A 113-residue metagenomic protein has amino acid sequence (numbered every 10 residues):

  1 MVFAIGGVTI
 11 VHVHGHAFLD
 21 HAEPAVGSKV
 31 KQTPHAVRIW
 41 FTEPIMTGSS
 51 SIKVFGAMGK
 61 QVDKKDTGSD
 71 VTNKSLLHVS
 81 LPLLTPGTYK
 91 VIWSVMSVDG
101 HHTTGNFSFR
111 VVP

Functional and structural regions predicted by a protein language model:
M1-V8: Bacterial N-terminal signal peptides
T9-D20: Proline/serine/threonine-rich low-complexity linkers at boundaries of modular beta-sandwich domains
A25-V30: Short beta-strand segments of immunoglobulin-like
Q32, A36-E43, G100-P113: Extended, polar beta-sheet/loop recognition surfaces of beta-rich domains that mediate binding to diverse ligands
P34, P86-T88: Extracellular Ig-like/FN3 beta-sandwich strand-entry sites
V37, E43-K65: Short, surface-exposed alpha-helix to beta-strand junction/turn motifs within ectodomains of secreted and cell-envelope
T72-H78: Aromatic sugar-binding surface patches on proteins that engage polysaccharides or sugar-phosphate polymers
L81, T85, I92-S108: Short, exposed beta-strand-loop hairpins at the edges of beta-sheets in extracellular/periplasmic proteins
